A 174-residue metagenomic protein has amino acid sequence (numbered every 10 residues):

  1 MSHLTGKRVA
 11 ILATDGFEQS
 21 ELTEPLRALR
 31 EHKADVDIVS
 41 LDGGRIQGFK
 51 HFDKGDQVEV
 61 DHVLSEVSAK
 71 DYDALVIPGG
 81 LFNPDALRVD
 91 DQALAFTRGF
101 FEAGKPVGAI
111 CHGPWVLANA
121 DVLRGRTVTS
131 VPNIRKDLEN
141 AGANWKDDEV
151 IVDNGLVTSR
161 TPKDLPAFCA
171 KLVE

Functional and structural regions predicted by a protein language model:
M1-A103, V107, V116-T127, R135-E174: Extended, subdomain-level signal for the structured scaffold at the beginning of enzyme domains
C111: Catalytic nucleophile serine of serine hydrolases, specifically the conserved "nucleophile elbow" pentapeptide
